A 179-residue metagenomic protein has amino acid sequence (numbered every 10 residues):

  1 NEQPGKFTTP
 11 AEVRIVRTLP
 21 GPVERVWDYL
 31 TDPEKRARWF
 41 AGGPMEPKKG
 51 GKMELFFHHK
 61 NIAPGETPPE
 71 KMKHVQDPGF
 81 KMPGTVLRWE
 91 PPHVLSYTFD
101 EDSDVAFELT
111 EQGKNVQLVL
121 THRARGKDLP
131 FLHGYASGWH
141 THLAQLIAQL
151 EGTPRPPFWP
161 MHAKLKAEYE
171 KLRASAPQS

Functional and structural regions predicted by a protein language model:
N1-K48, S179: Hydrophobic ligand-binding cavity/cleft-lining segments
K6, M45, V86, F107-L109: A structural signal for short hydrophobic beta-strand segments in well-ordered beta-sheet cores
E12-V16, K52, G79-K81, V94 (+2 more regions): Intrinsic-disorder/low-complexity, polar/charged segments enriched in Ser/Thr/Lys/Arg/Asp/Glu/Gln
G21, N61, A124-G126: Beta-strand elements of well-folded, non-transmembrane domains
V23, K81-P83, A106: Conserved beta-strand residues within beta-sheet cores
M45-Y97: Glycine-rich portal/gate segments that line the openings of hydrophobic small-molecule binding cavities
R88, V94-A148: Beta-strand/loop substructures that line and gate deep hydrophobic ligand-binding cavities in soluble
A124-S179: A conserved amphipathic terminal alpha-helix motif
